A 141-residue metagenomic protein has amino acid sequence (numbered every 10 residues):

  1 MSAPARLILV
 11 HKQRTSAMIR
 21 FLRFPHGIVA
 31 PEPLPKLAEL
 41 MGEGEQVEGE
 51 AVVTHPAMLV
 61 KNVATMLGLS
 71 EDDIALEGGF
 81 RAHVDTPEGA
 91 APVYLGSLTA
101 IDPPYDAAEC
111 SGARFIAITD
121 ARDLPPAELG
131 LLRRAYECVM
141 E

Functional and structural regions predicted by a protein language model:
S2, Q13-M66, S70: Conserved Nudix-box catalytic region and its N-terminal flanking loop in Nudix hydrolases and closely related
S2-P4, P33-E45, P103-E141: Nudix hydrolase/Nudix homology domain
Q13-T15, S97-P103, I118-D120: Short loop segments at secondary-structure junctions
P56, V60, P87, P125-L129: A structural signal for well-ordered alpha-helical scaffolds and beta->alpha junctions
G68-F80: A short coil-to-beta-strand element that immediately follows conserved catalytic motifs
S70, T99-I101, V139: Solvent-exposed amphipathic alpha-helical surface segments
G78-A108: Active-site-adjacent beta-strand/loop module that shapes the phosphate/pyrophosphate-binding cleft
